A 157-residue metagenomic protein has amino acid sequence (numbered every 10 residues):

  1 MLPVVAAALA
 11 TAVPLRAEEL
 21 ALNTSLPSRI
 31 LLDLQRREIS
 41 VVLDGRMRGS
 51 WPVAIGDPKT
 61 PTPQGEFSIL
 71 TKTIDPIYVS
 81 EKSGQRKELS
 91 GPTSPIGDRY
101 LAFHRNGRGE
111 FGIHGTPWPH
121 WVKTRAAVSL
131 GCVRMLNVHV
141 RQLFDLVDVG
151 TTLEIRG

Functional and structural regions predicted by a protein language model:
M1-L2: N-terminal export leaders
V5-P14: Hydrophobic h-region of N-terminal signal peptides that target proteins for export in Gram-negative bacteria
V13-P76, S80-K82, S90-F103: Cell wall/extracellular polymer interaction/catalysis modules
L20, S25, D57, S83-G157: Exported/periplasmic cell-wall-interacting domains
